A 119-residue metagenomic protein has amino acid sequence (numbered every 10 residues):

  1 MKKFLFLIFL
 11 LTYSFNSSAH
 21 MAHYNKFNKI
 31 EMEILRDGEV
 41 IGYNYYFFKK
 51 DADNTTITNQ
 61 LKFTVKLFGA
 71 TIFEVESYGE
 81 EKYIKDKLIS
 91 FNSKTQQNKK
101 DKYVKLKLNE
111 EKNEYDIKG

Functional and structural regions predicted by a protein language model:
F4-Y13: Sec-dependent N-terminal signal peptides
S17-Y78, N92-K100: N-terminal cleavable signal peptides for secretion/export
K66, E74-G119: An acidic-aromatic
